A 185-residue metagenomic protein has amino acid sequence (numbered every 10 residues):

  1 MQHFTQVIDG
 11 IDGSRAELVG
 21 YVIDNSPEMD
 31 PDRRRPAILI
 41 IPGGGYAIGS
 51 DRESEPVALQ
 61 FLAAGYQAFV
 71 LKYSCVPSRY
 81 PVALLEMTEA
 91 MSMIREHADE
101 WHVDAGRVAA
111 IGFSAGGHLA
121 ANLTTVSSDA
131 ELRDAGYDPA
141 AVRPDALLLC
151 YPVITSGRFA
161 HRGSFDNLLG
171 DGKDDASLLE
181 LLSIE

Functional and structural regions predicted by a protein language model:
M1-E185: Alpha/beta-hydrolase superfamily serine-hydrolase fold, recognizing
